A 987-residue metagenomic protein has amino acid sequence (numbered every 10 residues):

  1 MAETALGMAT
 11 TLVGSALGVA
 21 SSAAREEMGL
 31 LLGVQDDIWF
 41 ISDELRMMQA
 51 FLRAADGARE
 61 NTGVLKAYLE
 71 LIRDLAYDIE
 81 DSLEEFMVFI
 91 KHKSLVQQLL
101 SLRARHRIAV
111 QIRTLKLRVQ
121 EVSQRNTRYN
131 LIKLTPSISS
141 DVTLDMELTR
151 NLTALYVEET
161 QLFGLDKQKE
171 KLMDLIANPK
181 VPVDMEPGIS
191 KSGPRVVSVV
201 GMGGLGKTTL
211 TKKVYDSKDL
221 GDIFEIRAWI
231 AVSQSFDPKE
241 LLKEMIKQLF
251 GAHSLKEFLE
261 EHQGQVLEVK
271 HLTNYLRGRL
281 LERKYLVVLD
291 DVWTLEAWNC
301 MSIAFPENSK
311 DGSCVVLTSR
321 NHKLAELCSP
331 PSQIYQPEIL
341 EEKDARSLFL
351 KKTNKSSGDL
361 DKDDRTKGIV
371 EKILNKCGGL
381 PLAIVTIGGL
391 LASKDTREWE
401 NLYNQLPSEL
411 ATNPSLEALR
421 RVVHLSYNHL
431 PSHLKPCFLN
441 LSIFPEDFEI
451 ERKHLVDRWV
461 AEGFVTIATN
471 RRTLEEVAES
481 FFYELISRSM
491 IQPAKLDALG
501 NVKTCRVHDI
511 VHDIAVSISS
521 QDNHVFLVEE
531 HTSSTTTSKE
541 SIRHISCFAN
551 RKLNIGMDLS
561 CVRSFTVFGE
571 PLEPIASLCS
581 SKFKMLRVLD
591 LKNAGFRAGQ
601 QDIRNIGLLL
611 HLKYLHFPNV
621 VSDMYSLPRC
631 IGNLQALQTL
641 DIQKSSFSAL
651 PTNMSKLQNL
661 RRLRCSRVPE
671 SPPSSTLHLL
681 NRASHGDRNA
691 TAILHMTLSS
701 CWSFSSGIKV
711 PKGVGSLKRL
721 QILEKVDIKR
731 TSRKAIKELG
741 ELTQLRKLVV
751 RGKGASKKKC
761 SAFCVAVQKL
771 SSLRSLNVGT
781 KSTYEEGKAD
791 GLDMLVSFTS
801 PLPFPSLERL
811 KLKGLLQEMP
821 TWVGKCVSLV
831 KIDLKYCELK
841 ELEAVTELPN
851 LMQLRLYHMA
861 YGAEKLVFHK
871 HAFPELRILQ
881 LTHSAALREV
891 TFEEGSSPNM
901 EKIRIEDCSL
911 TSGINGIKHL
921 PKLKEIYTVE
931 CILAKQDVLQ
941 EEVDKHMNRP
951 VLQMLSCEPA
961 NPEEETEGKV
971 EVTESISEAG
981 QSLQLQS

Functional and structural regions predicted by a protein language model:
M1-V64, S101, F349, E398: N-terminal amphipathic alpha-helical segments
R46-T62, M245, F250-V266, S309-V315 (+5 more regions): Non-catalytic, charged helical/coil tracts that couple and regulate nucleotide-powered enzyme cores
A50-E159: Charged, amphipathic alpha-helical interaction modules
S82, V88-V96, L100, R107 (+12 more regions): Surface-exposed helical/coil interface segments that assemble multiprotein signaling complexes
R118-L205, T209-E225, V232-Q234, E244 (+7 more regions): N-terminal flanking helix/linker immediately upstream of nucleotide/cofactor-binding cores
D216-I223, E268-L340: A conserved switch/coupling segment of P-loop NTPase cores
D216-S217, W293, S319-A325, A549-K552 (+5 more regions): Short, polar loop motifs at secondary-structure junctions
R277-L280, Y285-L286, S309-K310, E530-R543 (+6 more regions): Cross-kingdom leucine-rich repeat
